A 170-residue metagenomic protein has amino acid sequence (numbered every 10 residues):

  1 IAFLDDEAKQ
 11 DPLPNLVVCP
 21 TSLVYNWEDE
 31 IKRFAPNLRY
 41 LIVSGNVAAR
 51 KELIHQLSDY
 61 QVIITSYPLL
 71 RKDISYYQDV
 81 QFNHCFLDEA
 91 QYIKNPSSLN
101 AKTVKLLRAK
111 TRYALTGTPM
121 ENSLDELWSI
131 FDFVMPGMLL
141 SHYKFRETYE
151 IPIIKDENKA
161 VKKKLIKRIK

Functional and structural regions predicted by a protein language model:
I1-E157, K164-K170: ASCE P-loop NTPase motor core, strongest for the SF2 helicase catalytic module
